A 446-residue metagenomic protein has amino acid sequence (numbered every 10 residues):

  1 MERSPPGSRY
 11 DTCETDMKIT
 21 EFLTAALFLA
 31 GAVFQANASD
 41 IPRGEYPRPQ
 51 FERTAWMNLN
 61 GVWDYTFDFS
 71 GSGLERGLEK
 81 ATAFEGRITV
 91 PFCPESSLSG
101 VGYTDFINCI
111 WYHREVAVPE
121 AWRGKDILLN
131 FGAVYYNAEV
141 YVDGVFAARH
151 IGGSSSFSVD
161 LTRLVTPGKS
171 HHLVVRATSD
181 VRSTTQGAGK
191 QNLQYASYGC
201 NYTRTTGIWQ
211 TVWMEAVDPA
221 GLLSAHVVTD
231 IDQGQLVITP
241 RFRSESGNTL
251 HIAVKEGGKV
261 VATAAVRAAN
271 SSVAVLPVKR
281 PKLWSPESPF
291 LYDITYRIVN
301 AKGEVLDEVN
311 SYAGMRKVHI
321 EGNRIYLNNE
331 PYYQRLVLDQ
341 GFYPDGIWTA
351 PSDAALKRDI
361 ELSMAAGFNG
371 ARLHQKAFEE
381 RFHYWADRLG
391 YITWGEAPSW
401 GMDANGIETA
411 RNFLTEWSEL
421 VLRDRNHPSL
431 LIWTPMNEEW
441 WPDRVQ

Functional and structural regions predicted by a protein language model:
A36-D64, G71: N-terminal pre-domain segments of enzymes
E45, P49-Q50, Y65-S70, G102-Y103 (+5 more regions): Accessory beta-strand-rich segments of carbohydrate-active enzymes
Y136, I151-R163, R182-A188, N192-L193 (+3 more regions): Active-site mouth of glycoside hydrolases
V140-V142, Q235-R267, A274-L276, I294-Y296: Beta-strand-rich binding/interaction modules
A147-A148, V261, Y332: Short hydrophobic beta-strand segments in globular cytosolic domains
V159-L164, V275-P289: Signal that preferentially marks extracellular ectodomain short beta-strand elements of beta-sandwich modules
V174-R176, D293-R297: Extracellular recognition modules
A216-S246: Surface beta-strand/loop "capping" patches
